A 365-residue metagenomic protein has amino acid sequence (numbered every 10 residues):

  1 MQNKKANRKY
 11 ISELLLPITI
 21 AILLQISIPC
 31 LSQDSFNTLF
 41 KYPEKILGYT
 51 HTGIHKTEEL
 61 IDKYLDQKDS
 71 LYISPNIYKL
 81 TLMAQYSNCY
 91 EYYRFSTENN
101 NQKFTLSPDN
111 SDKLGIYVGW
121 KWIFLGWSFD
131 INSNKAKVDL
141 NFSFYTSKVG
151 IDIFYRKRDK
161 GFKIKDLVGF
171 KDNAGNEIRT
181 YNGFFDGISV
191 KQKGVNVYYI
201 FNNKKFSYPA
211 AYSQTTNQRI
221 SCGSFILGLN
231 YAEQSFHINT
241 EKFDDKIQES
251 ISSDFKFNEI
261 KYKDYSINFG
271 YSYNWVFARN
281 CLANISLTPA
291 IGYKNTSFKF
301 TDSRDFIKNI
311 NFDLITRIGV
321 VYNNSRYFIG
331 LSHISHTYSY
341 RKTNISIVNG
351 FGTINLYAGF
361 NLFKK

Functional and structural regions predicted by a protein language model:
M1-T50, C281-A283, A358-K365: Bacterial Sec-dependent N-terminal signal peptides
D34-F36, D66-Y78, N202-G223, I238 (+2 more regions): Short loop/turn motifs that connect adjacent beta-strands in outer-membrane beta-barrel proteins
N76-L82, D112, K121-I123, V138 (+6 more regions): Outer-envelope beta-barrel architecture signal
A84, L114-W120, L140-T146, V195-F201 (+5 more regions): Residues on the lipid-exposed face of transmembrane beta-strands in outer-membrane beta-barrel proteins
Y86-Y92, W120-F124, F129-S133, T146-K148 (+8 more regions): Transmembrane beta-strands of outer-membrane beta-barrel pores
S87-C89, Y93-E98, K103, F154-N196 (+2 more regions): Outer-membrane beta-barrel translocator/channel fold
T105-G115, I164-V168, I178-V190, S235-I247 (+5 more regions): Extracellular/periplasm-exposed beta-strand and loop segments of Gram-negative cell-envelope proteins, dominated by
I315-K365: Predominantly the C-terminal beta-signal and adjacent terminal strand-loop region of outer-membrane beta-barrel
